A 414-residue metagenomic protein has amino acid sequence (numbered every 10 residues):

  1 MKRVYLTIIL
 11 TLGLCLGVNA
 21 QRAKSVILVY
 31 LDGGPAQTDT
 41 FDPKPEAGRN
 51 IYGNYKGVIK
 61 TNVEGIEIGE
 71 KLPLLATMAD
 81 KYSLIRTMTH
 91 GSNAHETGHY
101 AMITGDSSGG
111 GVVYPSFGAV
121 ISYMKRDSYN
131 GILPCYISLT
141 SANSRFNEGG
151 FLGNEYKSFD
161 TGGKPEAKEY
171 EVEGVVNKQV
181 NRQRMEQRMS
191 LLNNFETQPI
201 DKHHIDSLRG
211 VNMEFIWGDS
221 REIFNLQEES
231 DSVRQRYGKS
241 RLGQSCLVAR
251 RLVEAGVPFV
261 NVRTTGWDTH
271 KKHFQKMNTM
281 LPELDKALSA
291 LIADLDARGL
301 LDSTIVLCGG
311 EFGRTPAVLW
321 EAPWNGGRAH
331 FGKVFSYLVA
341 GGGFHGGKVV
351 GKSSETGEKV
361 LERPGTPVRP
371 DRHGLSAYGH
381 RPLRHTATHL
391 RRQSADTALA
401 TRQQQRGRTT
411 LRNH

Functional and structural regions predicted by a protein language model:
M1-V4: Positively charged n-region of N-terminal signal peptides that target proteins for export
T7-C15: Bacterial N-terminal signal peptides
N19-H414: Ligand-binding pockets and gating/stacking loops
